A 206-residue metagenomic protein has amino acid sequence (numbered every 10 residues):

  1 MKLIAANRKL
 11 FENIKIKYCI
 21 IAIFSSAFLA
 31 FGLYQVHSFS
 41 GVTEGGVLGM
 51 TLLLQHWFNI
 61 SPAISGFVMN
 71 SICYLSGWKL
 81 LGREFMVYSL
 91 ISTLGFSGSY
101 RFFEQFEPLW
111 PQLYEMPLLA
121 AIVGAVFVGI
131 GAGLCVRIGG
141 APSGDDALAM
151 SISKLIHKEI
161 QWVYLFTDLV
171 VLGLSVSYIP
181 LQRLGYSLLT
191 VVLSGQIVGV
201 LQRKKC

Functional and structural regions predicted by a protein language model:
K2-C206: Core subunits and conserved enzymes of cellular information-processing and envelope-translocation systems across
